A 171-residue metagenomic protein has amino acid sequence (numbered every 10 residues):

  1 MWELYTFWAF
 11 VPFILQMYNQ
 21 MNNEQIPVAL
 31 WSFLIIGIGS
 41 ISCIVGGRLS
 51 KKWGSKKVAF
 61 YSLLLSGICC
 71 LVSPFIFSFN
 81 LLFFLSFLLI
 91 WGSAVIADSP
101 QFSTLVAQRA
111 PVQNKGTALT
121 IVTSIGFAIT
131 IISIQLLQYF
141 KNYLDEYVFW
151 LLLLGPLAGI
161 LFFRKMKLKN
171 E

Functional and structural regions predicted by a protein language model:
M1-C43: Extracytoplasmic gate region of multi-pass secondary transporters
F13, P100-R109: Intracellular helix-loop hinge segments at the cytoplasmic ends of transmembrane helices in 12-TM rocker-switch-type
F33, G37, L64, T120-A128: Transmembrane alpha-helical cores of Major Facilitator Superfamily
C43-S55, K141: Helix-to-loop junctions at the C-terminal end of transmembrane segments in multipass secondary transporters
G54-F102: C-terminal transmembrane helical hairpin of 12-TM major facilitator-type secondary transporters
R109-L144: A late C-terminal transmembrane helix in Major Facilitator Superfamily
W150-E171: Multi-pass alpha-helical transporter architecture, strongest for 12-TM Major Facilitator/SLC carriers used
